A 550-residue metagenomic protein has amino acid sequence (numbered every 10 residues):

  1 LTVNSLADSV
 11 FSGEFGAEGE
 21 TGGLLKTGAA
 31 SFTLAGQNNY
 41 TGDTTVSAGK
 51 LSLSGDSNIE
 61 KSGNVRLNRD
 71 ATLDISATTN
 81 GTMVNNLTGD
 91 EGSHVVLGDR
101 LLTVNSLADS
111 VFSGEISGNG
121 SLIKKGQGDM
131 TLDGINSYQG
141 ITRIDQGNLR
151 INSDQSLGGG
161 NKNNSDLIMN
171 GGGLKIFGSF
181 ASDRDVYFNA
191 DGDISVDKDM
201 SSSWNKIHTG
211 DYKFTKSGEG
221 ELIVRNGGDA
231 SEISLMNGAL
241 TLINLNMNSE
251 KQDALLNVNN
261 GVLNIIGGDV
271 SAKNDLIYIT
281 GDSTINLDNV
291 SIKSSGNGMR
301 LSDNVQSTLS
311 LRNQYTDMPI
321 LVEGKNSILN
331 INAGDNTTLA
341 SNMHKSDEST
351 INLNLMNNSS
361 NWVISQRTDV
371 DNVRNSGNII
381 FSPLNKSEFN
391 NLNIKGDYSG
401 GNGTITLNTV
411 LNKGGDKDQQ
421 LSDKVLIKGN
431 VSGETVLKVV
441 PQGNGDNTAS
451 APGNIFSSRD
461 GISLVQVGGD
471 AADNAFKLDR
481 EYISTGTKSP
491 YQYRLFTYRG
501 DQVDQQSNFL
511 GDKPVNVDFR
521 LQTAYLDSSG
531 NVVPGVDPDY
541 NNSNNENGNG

Functional and structural regions predicted by a protein language model:
L1-G63, G92-N161, A190-M247, R300-D303 (+4 more regions): Extracellular repeat-rich scaffold modules on cell surfaces
A7, D56-N58, T78-G81, A108 (+4 more regions): Acidic glycine-/aspartate-rich tracts in secreted/extracellular proteins
T21, N68-A71, M83-N85, E91 (+19 more regions): Extracellular beta-solenoid/beta-roll
L51, D74-S76, T82, L149: Acidic Ser/Thr-enriched surface turn/capping motif at secondary-structure junctions
R69, A77-T78: Trimeric beta-solenoid/beta-helix "fiber body" segments of extracellular/virion adhesins and depolymerases
I194-V196, G403-T409, N549-G550: Transmembrane beta-strand segments of Gram-negative outer membrane beta-barrel proteins
V536-N549: Ser/Thr/Gly/Pro-rich low-complexity, disordered linker/stalk segments of secreted and cell-surface proteins
